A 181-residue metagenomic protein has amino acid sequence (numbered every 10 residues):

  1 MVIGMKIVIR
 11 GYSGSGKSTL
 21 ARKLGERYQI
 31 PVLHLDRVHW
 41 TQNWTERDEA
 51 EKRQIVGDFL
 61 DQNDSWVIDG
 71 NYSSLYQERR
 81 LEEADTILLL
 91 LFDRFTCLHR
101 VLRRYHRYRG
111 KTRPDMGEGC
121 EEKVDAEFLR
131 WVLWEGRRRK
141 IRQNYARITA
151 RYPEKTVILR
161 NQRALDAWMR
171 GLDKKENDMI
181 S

Functional and structural regions predicted by a protein language model:
V2, R27, L133-S181: NTP-dependent small-molecule kinase module
K6: Walker A (P-loop) ATP-phosphate-binding motif of ABC ATPase nucleotide-binding domains
I9: Hydrophobic anchor at the beta1->P-loop junction of P-loop NTPases
S13: The conserved Walker
K17: Conserved lysine of the Walker
L20: Hydrophobic positions on the alpha1 helix immediately C-terminal to the Walker A/P-loop
P31-I87: Conserved nucleotide-sensing/catalytic segment adjacent to the nucleotide-binding pocket in NTP-handling enzymes
F92-K140: A glycine- and Lys/Arg-enriched "phosphate-lid" helix/loop adjacent to the NTP-binding pocket of small-molecule kinases
